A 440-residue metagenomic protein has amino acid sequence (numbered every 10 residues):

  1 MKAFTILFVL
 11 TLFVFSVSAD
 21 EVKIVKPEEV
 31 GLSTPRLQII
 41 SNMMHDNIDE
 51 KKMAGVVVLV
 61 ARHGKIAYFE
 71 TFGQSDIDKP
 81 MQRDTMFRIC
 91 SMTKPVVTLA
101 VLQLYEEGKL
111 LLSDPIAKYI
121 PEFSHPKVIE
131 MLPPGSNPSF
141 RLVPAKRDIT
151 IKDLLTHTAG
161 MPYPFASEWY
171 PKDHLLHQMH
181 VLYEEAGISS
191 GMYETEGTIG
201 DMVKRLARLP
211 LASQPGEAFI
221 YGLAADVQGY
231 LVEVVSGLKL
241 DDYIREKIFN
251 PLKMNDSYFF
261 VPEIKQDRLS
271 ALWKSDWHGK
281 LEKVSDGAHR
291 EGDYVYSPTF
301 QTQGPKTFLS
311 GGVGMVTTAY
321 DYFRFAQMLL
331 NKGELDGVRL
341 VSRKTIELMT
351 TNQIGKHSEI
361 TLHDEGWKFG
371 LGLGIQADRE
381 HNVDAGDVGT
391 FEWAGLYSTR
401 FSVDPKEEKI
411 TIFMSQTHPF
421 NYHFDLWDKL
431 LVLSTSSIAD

Functional and structural regions predicted by a protein language model:
M1-T5: Positively charged n-region of N-terminal signal peptides that target proteins for export
I6-F15: Bacterial N-terminal signal peptides
V17-A19: Boundary at the C-terminal end of the N-terminal hydrophobic targeting segment
V22-I89, K109-L111, H125-P134, D428 (+1 more regions): Short, conserved catalytic-motif segment at the N-terminal edge
S33, K94, T318: Short, conserved phosphate/pyrophosphate- and ester-handling motifs at nucleotide-, phospho-/glycolipid
Q38-M44, G64, F87-Y119, S124-H125 (+3 more regions): Active-site SXXK
K127-A385: Short, surface-exposed loop or secondary-structure junction motifs that flank catalytic or metal-binding residues
R400-S402, E408-T417: Short, well-ordered beta-strand elements
